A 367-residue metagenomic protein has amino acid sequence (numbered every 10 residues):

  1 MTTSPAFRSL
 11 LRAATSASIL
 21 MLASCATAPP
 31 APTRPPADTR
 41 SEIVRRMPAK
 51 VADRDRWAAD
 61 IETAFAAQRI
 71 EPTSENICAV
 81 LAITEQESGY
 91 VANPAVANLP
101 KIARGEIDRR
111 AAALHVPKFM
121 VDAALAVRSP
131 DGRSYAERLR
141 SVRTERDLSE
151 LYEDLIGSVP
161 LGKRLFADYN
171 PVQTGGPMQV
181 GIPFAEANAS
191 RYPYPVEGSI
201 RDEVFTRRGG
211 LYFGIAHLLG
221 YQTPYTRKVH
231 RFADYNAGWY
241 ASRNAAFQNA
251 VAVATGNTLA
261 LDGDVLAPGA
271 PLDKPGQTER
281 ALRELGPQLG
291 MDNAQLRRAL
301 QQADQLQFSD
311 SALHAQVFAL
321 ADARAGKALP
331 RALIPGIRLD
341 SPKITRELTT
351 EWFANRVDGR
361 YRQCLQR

Functional and structural regions predicted by a protein language model:
T2-T3, R8-S9, A23-R367: Cell-wall glycan-active module
A13-A23: Bacterial N-terminal signal peptides
